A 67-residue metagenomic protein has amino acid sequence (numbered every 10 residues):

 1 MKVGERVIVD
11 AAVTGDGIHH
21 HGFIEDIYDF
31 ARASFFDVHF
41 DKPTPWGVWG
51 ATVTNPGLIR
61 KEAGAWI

Functional and structural regions predicted by a protein language model:
M1-T14: Short coil-to-beta transition motif at edge beta-strands of beta-rich domains
K2-G4, A33, T54: Compositionally biased, low-complexity intrinsically disordered regions
R6-I8, H21, D37-H39: Beta-strand secondary-structure signal
A11, D29, V53-G57: Residue-level recognition of conserved structural "scaffold" positions that shape functional pockets and channels
G17-Y28: Short beta-strand-centered aromatic/proline hotspots
Y28-A31, T44: A generic structural motif
F35-I67: Intrinsically disordered, low-complexity, charged/polar segments
